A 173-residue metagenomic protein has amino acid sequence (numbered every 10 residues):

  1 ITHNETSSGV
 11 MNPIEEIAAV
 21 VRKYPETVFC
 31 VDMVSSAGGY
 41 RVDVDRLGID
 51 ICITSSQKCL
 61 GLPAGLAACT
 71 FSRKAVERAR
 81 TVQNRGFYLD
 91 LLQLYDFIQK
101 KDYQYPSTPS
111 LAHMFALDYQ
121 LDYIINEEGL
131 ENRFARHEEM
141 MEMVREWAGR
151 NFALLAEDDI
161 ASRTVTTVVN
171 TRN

Functional and structural regions predicted by a protein language model:
I1, F29-M33, C52-S55, L62: General beta-strand structural signal in soluble alpha/beta enzymes
T2-T6, M143-R145, R150-N151, T171-R172: Hydrophobic N-terminal alpha-helices or hydrophobic patches in metabolic proteins across all domains of life
N4-P25, G38-V42: Active-site core of PLP-dependent enzymes with the aminotransferase class I/II
A19-V28, R46-L47, E77-R78, I125-N126: Secondary-structure boundary elements
D45-Q57: Conserved active-site segment immediately N-terminal to the catalytic lysine that forms the internal aldimine
I51, L66-T70, V165-T167: Conserved hydrophobic/aromatic beta-strand scaffold that supports enzyme active sites
Q57-E146: Active-site C-terminal subdomain of aminotransferase-like
L154-N173: Conserved PLP-binding catalytic core of the aspartate aminotransferase-like
